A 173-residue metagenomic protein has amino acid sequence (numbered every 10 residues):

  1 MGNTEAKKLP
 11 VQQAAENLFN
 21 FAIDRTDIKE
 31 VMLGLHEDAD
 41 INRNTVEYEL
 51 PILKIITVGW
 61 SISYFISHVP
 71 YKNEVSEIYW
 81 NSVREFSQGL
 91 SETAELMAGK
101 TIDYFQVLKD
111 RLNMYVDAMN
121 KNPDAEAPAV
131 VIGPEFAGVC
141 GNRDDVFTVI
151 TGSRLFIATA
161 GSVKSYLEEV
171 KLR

Functional and structural regions predicted by a protein language model:
M1-N42: Short N-terminal edge-element motif at the start of the domain
Q12, E16, Y48-I56, E77: Non-catalytic, well-ordered alpha-helical scaffold segments
F19, I23, D27, I55-I66 (+4 more regions): Alpha-helical repeat scaffolds in large eukaryotic proteins
R25-Y71: N-terminal interaction modules that seed assembly of large macromolecular complexes
I41-R43, S76-L90, V107-L108: Eukaryote-specific, cytoplasm-facing alpha-helical/coiled-coil scaffolding segments in long proteins
V69-S82, G133-P134, S153, I157: Amphipathic alpha-helical scaffolding segments
F86-R173: Helix-driven interaction modules
